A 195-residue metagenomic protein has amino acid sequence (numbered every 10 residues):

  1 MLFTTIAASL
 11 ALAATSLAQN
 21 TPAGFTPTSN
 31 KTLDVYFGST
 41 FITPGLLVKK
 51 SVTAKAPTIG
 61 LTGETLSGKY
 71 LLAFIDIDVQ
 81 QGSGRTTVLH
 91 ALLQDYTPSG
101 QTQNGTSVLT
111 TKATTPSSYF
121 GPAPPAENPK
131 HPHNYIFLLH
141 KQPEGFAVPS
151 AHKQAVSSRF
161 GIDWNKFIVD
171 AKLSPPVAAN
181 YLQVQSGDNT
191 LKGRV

Functional and structural regions predicted by a protein language model:
M1-L10: Classical eukaryotic N-terminal signal peptides for Sec-dependent ER targeting/secretion, especially the positively
T5, A14-V195: N-terminus-centered regions that define maturation/targeting leaders and the start of the first functional domain
